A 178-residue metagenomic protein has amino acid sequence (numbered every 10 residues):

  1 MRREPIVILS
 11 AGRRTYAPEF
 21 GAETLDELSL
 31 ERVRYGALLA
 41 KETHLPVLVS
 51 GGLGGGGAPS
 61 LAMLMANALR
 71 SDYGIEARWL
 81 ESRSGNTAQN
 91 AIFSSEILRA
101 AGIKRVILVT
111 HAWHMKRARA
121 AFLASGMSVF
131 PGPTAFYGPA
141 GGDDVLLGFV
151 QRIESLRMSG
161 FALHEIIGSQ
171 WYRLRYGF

Functional and structural regions predicted by a protein language model:
M1-I153: A structural signal for short, hydrophobic/glycine-enriched beta-strand patches
L30, I153, R157-H164: Electropositive phosphate-/nucleotide-binding environments in soluble metabolic enzymes
S159-F178: A transmembrane-helix-recognition feature enriched in membrane-embedded lipid enzymes and envelope glyco-/phospholipid
